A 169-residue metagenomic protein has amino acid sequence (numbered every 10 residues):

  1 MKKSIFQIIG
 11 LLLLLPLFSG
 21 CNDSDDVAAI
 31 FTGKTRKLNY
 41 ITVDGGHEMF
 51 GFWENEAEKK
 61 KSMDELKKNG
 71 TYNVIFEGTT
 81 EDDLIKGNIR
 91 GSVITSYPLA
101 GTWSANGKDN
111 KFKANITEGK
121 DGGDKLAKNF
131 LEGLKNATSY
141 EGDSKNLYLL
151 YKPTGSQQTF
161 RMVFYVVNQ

Functional and structural regions predicted by a protein language model:
M1-I9: Bacterial N-terminal signal peptides that target proteins for export
L12-L14: Intrinsic disorder/low-complexity polar-acidic segments
P16-G20: C-terminal motif of bacterial Sec signal peptides marking the signal peptidase cleavage site
C21-Q169: Lipid interaction determinants
